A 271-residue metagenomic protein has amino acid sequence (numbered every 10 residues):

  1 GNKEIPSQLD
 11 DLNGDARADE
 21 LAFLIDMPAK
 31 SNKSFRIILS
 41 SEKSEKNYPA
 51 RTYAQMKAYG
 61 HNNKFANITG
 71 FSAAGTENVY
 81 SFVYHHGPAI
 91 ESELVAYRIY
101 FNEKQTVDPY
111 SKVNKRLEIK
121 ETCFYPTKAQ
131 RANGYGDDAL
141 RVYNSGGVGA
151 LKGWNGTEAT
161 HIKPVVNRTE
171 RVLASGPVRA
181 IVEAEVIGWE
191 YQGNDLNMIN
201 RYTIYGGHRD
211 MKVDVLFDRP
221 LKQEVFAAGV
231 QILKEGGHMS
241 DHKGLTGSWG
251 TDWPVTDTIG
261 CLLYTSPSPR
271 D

Functional and structural regions predicted by a protein language model:
G1-A73, E77-N78, H85: Alpha-mannosidase-like glycoside hydrolase catalytic domains involved in N-glycan trimming, generalizing to other
N2-D19, E190, K234-W249: Solvent-exposed beta-strand/loop surfaces of large extracellular or lumenal domains
L21-F23, F35, A180-A184, M198-N200 (+2 more regions): Hydrophobic residues positioned within well-ordered beta-strands of beta-sheet architectures
D26-P28, I38-S40, E185-I187, L216-P220 (+1 more regions): Solvent-exposed residues in well-ordered beta-strands and their adjoining turns, especially edge/terminal strands
E42-S44, I90-E91, V95-I99, E103-P109 (+1 more regions): Primarily extracytoplasmic ectodomains and periplasmic/lumenal surface modules that are beta-strand-rich
A129-G207: Extended, loop-rich substrate-binding clefts of extracytoplasmic carbohydrate-active enzymes
M198, D210-H242: Acidic (Asp/Glu-rich), glycine- and aromatic
Y264-P269: Conserved small/polar residues in nucleotide/adenosyl-binding loops
